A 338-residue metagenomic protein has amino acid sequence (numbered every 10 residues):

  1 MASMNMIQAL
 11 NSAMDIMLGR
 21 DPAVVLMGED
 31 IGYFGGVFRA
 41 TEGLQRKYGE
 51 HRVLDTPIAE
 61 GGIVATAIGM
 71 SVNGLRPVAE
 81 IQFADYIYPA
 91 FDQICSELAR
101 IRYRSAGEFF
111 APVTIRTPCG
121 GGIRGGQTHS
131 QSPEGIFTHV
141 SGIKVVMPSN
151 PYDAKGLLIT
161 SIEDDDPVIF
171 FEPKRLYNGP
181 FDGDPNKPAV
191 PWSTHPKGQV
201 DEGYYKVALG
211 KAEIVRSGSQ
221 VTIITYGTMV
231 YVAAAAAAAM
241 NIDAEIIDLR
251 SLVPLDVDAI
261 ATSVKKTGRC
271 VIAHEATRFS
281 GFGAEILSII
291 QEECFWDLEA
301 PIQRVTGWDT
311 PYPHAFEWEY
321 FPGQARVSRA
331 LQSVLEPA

Functional and structural regions predicted by a protein language model:
M1-N178: Thiamine diphosphate
F38-K47, E108-T114, K174-R175, G179-A338: Thiamine diphosphate
